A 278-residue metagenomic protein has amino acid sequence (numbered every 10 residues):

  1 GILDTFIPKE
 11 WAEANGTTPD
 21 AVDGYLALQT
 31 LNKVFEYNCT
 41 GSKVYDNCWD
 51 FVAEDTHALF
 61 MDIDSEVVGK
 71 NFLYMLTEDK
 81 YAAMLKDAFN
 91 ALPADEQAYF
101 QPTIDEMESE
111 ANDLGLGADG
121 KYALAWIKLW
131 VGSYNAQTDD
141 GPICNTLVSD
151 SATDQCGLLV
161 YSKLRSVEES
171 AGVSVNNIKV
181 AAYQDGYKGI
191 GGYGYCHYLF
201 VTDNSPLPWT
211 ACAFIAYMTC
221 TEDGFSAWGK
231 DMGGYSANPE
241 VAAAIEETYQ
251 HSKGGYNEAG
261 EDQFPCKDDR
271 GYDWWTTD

Functional and structural regions predicted by a protein language model:
G1, V52, R270-D278: Short, intrinsically disordered, charge-balanced linker/junction segments flanking boundaries in proteins
G1-P142: Extracytoplasmic ligand-binding site segments that recognize negatively charged/polar headgroups
I2, T56-H57, T77-Y81, G132 (+3 more regions): Sec-exported extracytoplasmic/periplasmic mature domains
Q29-L31, F72, G194-H197, T210: Residues that flank catalytic or metal-binding motifs in active/ligand-binding sites
K33, T40-K43, D64-G69, Y161-R165 (+3 more regions): Solvent-exposed loop/turn segments at secondary-structure junctions within structured extracellular/periplasmic domains
C48, I143-T146, A211, G224: Short, hydrophobic alpha-helical packing/hinge segments within bilobed ligand-binding/sensory domains
Y122-L124, G132-N204: Extracytoplasmic/periplasmic substrate-binding proteins
H197-W275: Mature extracytoplasmic/periplasmic domains
